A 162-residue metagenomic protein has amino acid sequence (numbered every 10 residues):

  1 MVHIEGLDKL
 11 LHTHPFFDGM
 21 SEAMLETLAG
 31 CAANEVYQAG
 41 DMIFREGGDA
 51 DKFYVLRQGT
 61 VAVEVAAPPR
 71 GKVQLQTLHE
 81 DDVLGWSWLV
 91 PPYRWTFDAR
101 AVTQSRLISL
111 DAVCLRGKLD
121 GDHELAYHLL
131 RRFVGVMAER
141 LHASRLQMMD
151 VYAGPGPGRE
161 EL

Functional and structural regions predicted by a protein language model:
M1-L162: Cytosolic regulatory regions built on CNB/CRP/Popeye-like sensor folds
